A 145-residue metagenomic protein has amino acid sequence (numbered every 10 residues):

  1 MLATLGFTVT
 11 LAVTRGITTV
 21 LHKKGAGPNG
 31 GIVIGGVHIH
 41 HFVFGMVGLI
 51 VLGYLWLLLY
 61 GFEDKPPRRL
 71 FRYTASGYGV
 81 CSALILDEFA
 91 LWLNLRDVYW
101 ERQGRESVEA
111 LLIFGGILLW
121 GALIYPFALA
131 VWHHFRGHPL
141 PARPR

Functional and structural regions predicted by a protein language model:
M1-L5, F71-R72, E106-A110: Alpha-helical transmembrane segments and their helix-start/interface "positive-inside/aromatic belt" motifs in integral
F7-K23: Alpha-helical transmembrane segments of multi-pass membrane proteins
T8, F44-G53, L111-L123: Hydrophobic cores of alpha-helical transmembrane segments in multi-pass inner/ER membrane proteins, independent
L11-R15, V80-D87, A122: Alpha-helical transmembrane segments of multi-pass membrane proteins
G31-F42, R102-A110: Short aromatic-rich membrane-water interface segments that cap or initiate transmembrane helices in multi-pass membrane
W56-R72: Helix-coil boundary and interhelical linker segments in multi-pass alpha-helical membrane proteins
A90-G104: Interfacial helix-loop-helix junctions of multi-pass membrane proteins
F114-R145: Primarily interfacial, aromatic-capped hydrophobic alpha-helices that serve as membrane anchors
